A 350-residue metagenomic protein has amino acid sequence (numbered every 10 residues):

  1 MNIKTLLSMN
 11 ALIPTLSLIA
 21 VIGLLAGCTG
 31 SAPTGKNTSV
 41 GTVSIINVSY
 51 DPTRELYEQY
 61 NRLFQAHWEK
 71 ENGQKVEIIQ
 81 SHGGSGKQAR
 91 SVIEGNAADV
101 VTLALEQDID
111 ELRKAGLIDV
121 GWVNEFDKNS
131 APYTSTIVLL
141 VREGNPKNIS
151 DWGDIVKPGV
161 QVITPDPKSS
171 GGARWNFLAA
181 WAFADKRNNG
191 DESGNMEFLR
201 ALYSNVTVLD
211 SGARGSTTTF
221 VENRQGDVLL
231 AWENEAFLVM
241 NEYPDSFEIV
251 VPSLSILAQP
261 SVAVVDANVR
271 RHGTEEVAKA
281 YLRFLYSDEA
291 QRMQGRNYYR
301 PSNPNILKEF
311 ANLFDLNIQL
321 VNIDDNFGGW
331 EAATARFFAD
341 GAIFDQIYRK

Functional and structural regions predicted by a protein language model:
M1-S44: Short, low-complexity disordered leader/linker segments with a strong preference for bacterial N-terminal type II
C28-A115, E125-F126, W232: Early extracytoplasmic/lumenal segment of secretory-pathway proteins
P52-E55, S85-Q88, E106-D110, G144-K147 (+4 more regions): Solvent-exposed loop/turn segments at secondary-structure junctions within structured extracellular/periplasmic domains
G95-V101, G159-V160, N223-V228: Alpha-to-beta junction loops
R113-K186: A conserved helix-loop-strand patch within extracytoplasmic ligand-binding domains of the periplasmic binding
V138-L140, E248, S261-A263: Residues embedded in well-ordered beta-strands
R187-L254: Ligand-binding pocket segment of bilobal, Venus flytrap-like solute-binding proteins
V269-K350: Extracellular/periplasmic juxtamembrane helices and adjacent flexible linkers that interface with membrane partners
